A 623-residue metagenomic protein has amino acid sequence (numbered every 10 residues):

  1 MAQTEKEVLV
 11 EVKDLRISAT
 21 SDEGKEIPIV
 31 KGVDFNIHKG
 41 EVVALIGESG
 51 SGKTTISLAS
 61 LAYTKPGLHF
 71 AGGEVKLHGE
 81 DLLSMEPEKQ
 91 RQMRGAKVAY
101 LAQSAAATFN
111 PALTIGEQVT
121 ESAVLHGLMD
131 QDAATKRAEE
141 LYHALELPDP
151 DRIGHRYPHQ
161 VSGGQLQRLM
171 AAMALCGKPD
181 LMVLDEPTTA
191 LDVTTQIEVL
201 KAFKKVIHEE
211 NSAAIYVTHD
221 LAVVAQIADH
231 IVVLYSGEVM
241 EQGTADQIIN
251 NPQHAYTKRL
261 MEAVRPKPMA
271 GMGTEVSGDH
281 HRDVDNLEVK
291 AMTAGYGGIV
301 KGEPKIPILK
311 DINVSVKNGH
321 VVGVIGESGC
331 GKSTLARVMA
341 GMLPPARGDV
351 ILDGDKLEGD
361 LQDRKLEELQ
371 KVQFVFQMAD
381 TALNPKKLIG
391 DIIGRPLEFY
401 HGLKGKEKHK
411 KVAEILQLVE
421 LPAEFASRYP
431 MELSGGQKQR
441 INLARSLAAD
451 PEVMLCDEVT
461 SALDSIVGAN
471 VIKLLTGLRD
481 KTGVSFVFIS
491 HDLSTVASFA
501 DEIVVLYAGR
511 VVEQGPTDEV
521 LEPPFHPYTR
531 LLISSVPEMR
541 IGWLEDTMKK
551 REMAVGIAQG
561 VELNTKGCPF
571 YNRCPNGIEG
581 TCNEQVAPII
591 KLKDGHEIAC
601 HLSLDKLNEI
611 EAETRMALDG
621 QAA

Functional and structural regions predicted by a protein language model:
Q3-V8, P148-G154, A245-E288, G297-K305 (+1 more regions): Short catalytic/signature loops enriched in Gly
E48, L191, T195-P268, G341 (+2 more regions): P-loop NTP-binding/switch modules centered on Walker-like glycine-rich loops
L61, K65, A340: Helix-to-loop junction immediately C-terminal to a conserved catalytic motif
H69, L82-A99, L125, Q247-P252 (+7 more regions): ABC ATPase NBD coupling module
D81, A133-R152, K406-E424, G477 (+1 more regions): Conserved ABC ATPase "signature" region
R156-V161, Q165, Y429-L433, Q437: Conserved ABC ATPase signature
L169, A174-L175, L447: ABC ATPase C-loop
K178, D450: Conserved catalytic motifs of ABC-family nucleotide-binding domains
